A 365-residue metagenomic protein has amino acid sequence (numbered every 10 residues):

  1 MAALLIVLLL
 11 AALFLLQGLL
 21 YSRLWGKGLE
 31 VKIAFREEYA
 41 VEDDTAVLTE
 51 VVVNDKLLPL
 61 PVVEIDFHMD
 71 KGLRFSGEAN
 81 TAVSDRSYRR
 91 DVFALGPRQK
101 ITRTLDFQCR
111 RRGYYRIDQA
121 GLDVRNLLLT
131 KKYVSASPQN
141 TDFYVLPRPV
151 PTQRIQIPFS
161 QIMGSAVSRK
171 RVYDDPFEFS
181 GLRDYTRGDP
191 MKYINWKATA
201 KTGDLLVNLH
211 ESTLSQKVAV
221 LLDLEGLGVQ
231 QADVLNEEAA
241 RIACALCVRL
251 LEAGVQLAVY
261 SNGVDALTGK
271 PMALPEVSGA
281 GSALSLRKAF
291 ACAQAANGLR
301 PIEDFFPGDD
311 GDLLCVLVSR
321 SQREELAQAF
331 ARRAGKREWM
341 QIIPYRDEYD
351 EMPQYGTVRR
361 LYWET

Functional and structural regions predicted by a protein language model:
M1-L9: Feature marks short, highly hydrophobic, charge-poor N-terminal signal-anchor/signal peptide-like helices that anchor
L13-G269: An amphipathic, basic-hydrophobic helix/alpha-beta surface used to engage anionic, phosphate-rich ligands or surfaces
Q156, R187, M191-T365: Exposed, interaction-prone extracellular/peripheral surfaces
